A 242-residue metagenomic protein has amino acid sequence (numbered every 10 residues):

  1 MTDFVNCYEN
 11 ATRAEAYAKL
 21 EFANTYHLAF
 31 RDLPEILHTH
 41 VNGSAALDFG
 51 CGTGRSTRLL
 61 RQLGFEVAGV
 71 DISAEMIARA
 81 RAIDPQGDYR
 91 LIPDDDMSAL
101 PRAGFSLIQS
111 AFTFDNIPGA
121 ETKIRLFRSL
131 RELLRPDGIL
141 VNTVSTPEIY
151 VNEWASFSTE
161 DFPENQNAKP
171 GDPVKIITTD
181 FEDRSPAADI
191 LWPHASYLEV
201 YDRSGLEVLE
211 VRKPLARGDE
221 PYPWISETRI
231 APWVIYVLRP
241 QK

Functional and structural regions predicted by a protein language model:
M1-V41, R55, L59: Conserved class I S-adenosyl-L-methionine
L47-F49, T53-M97: Class I SAM-dependent methyltransferase SAM/SAH-binding core
A99-I108: A short acidic, Gly/Pro-enriched loop at the edge of an enzyme's catalytic core that lines a small-molecule cofactor
S110-T113: A short beta-strand submotif of the Rossmann-like class I SAM-dependent methyltransferase core that lines
D115-G119: A short His-aromatic
I124-P136: A short glycine-rich, Lys/Arg-flanked "PGG" loop and its adjoining helix->strand segment in the class I
V141-D202: SAM-dependent methyltransferase
S204-K242: C-terminal lobe and adjacent flexible extensions of AdoMet/dcAdoMet transferase-like proteins
